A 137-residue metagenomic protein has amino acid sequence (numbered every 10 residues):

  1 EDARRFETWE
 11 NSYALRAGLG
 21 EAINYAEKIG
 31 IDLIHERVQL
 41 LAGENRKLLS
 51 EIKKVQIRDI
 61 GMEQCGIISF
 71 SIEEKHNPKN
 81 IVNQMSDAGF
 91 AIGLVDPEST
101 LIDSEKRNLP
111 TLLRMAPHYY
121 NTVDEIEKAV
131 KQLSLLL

Functional and structural regions predicted by a protein language model:
E1-L137: Pyridoxal 5′-phosphate
